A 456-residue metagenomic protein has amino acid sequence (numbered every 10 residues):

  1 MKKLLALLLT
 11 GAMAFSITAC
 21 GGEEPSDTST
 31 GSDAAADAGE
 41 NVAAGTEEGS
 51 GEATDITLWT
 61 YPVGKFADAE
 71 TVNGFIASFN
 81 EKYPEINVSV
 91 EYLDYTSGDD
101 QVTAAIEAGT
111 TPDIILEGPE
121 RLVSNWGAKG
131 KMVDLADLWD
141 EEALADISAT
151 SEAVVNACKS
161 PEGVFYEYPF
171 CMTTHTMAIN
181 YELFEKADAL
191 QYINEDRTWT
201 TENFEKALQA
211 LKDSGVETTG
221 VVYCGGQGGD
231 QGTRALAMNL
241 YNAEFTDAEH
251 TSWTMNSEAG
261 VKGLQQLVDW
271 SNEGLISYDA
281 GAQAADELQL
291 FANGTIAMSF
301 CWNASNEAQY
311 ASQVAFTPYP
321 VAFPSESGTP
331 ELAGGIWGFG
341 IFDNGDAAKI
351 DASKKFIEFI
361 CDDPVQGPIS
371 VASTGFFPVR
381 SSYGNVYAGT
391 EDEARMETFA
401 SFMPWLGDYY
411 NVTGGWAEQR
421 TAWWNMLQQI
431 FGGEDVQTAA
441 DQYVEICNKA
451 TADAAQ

Functional and structural regions predicted by a protein language model:
M1-T57, E81, T390-E393, D441 (+1 more regions): Short, low-complexity disordered leader/linker segments with a strong preference for bacterial N-terminal type II
A38-E40, E48, G118-T176, G232-T233 (+3 more regions): Hinge/lid segment of periplasmic solute-binding proteins
G49-G51, I56-N73, L93, T173 (+1 more regions): Extracytoplasmic "Venus flytrap"
Y61, D68, I76, S124 (+2 more regions): Extracytoplasmic/periplasmic substrate-binding proteins
T71, Y181, I357-S382: Periplasmic-binding protein-like
F75-T150, K186-D188, Y192, L288-L290 (+2 more regions): Extracytoplasmic "Venus flytrap"/periplasmic binding protein-like
E81, W139-A149, N156-G229, A243-G281 (+3 more regions): Helix-loop-helix "hinge/cap" segment bordering the ligand-binding cleft or interdomain interface
P320-A322, V371-N425, Q429, D453-A454: Long, aromatic- and glycine/proline-rich binding clefts that accommodate carbohydrate-like moieties
